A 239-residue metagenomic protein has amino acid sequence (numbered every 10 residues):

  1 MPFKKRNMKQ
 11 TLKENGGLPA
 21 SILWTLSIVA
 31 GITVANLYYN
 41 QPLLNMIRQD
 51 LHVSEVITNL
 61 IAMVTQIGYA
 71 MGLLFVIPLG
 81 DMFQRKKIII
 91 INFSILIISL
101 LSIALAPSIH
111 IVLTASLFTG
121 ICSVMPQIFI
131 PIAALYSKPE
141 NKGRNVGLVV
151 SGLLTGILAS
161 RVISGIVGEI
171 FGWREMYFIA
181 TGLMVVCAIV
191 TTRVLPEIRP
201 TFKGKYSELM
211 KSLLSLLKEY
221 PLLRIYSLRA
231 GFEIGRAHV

Functional and structural regions predicted by a protein language model:
M8-G16, P196-S227: Juxtamembrane intracellular "pre-TM" segments in multi-pass secondary transporters
P19-Y39, E219-G235: Pair of pore-lining "gating" transmembrane helices in MFS-fold secondary transporters
T25-E55, P126: Extracytoplasmic
Y38, Q66-L74, V124, I157-L158: Residue-level signature of mid-helix packing/kink "hotspots" within the transmembrane helices of 12-pass Major
M71-I109: Conserved MFS/SLC helix-loop-helix module at the cytosolic interface between two early adjacent transmembrane helices
H110-S116, R224-Y226: Short hydrophobic/alpha-helical segments at membrane-entry points of transmembrane helices in Major Facilitator
I111, L148-R193: Helix-loop-helix hairpin linking two adjacent transmembrane segments in secondary transporters
A115-S151: Cytoplasmic helix-loop-helix junction between adjacent transmembrane helices in 12-TM secondary transporters
